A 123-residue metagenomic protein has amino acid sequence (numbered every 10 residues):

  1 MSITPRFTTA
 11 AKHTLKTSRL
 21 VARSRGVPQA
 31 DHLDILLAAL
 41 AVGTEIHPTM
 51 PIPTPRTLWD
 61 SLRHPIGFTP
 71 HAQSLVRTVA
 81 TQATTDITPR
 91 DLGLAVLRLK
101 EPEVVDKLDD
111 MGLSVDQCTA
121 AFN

Functional and structural regions predicted by a protein language model:
M1-N123: Histone-fold recognition with a strong bias for associated Lys/Arg-rich disordered tails
